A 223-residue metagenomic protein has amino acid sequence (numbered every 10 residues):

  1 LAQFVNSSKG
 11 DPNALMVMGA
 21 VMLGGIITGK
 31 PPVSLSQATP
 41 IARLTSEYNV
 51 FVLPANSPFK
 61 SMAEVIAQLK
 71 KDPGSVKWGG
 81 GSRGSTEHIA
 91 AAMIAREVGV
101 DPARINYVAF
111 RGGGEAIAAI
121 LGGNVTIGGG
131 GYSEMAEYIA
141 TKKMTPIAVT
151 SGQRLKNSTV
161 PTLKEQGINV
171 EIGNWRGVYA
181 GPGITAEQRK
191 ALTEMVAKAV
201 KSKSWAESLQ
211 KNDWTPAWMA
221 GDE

Functional and structural regions predicted by a protein language model:
L1, A116-I117, M135: Short, hydrophobic alpha-helical packing/hinge segments within bilobed ligand-binding/sensory domains
F4-V5, A91, A119-L121, I139-K142: Hydrophobic residues within well-ordered alpha-helices
N6-A14, I26-E115, L163, I168 (+1 more regions): Hinge/capping helix and adjacent helix->loop/strand transition within the periplasmic-binding protein
S7-V17, D72-V76, L121-G130, K143-P146: Alpha-to-beta junction loops
S8, S61, G123-N124, G131 (+4 more regions): Conserved functional loop/turn residues at catalytic and ligand-binding sites
A20-K30, A92-V98, T126-V160: A ligand-binding cleft/hinge motif common to bilobed small-molecule-binding domains
W205-E223: Mature extracytoplasmic/periplasmic domains
